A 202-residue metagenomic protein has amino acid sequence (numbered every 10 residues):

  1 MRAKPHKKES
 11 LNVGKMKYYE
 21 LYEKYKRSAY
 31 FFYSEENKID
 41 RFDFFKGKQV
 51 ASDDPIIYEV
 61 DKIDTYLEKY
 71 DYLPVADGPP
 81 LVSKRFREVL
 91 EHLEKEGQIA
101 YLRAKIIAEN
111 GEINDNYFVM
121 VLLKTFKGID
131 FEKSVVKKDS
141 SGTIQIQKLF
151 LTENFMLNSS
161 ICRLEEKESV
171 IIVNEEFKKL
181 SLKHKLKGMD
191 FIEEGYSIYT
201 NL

Functional and structural regions predicted by a protein language model:
R2-L202: Phosphate/anion-contacting hairpin/loop surfaces
